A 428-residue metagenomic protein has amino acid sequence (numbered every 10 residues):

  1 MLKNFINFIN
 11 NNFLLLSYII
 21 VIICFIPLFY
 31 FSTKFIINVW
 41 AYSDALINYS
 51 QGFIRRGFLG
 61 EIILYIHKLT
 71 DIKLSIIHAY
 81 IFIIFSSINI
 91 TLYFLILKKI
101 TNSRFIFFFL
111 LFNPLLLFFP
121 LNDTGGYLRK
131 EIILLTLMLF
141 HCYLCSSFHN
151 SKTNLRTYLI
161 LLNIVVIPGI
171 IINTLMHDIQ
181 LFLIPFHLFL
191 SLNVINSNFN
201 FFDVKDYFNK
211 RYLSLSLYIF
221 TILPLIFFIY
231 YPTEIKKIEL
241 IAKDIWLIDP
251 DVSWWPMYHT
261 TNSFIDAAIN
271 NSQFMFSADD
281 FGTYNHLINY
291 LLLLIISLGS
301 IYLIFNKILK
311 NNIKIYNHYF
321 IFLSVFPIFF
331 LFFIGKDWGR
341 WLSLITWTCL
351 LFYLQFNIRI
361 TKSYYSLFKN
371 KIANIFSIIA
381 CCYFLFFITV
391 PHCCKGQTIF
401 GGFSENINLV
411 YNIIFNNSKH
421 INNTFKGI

Functional and structural regions predicted by a protein language model:
F25-K34, I63, K210-G299: Membrane-lumen/periplasm interface segments of specific transmembrane helices in polyprenyl phosphate-linked
G57, F107-T136: Aromatic- and kink-enriched transmembrane "portal" helix at the membrane-lumen/periplasm boundary that abuts
Y80-S103, F140-L144, Y302-N306: Transmembrane-helix motifs of polytopic, lipid-linked glycan transferases
F94-L117, R156-T157, I313: Transmembrane-helix signature of polytopic, membrane-embedded enzymes that assemble or transfer cell-envelope glycans
F118-E131, I288-I295, G299-N357: Membrane-water interface signatures at transmembrane helix termini and the short loops that connect adjacent helices
I132-K152, L161-L162, N193, F352: Specific aromatic-rich, kink-prone transmembrane helix
S147-I171, K205, Y212: Short hydrophobic alpha-helices at membrane interfaces in multi-pass membrane enzymes
Y158-D178, L183-P185, F189, F329: Membrane-interface alpha helices of multi-pass inner-membrane proteins
